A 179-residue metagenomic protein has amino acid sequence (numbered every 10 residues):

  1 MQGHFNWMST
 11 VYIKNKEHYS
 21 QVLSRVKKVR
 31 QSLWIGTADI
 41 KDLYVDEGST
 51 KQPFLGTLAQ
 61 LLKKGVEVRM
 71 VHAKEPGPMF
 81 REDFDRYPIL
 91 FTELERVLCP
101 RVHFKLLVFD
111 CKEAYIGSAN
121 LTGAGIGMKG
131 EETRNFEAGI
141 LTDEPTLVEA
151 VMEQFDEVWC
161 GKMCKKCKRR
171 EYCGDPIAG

Functional and structural regions predicted by a protein language model:
M1-M70: PLD-like (HKD) phosphodiesterase/transphosphatidyltransferase domain
D39, H72-G77, V102, P145-T146: Short beta-alpha junction loops
D42-Y44, G77-F80: Short, solvent-exposed loop/turn segments at secondary-structure junctions
F84-P100: Structural recognition of alpha->loop->beta junctions
V97-R101, L107, T133: Short solvent-exposed loop/turn micro-motifs enriched in small/polar/acidic residues
K105-V108, A138-I140: Short beta-strand scaffold segments in enzyme catalytic cores
C111-K112: Glycine-centered positions within short beta-strands or beta-hairpins
Y115-G179: Signature of lipid phosphatidyltransferase scaffolds
